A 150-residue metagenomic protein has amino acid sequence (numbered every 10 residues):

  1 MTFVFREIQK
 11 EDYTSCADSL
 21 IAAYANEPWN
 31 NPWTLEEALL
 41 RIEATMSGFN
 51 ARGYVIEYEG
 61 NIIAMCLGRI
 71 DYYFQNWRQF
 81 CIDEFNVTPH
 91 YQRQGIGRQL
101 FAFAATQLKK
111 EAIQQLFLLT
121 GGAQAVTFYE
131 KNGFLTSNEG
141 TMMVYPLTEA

Functional and structural regions predicted by a protein language model:
T2-D18: A short beta-loop-alpha structural element at the N-terminal edge of CoA-dependent acyl/N-acetyltransferase catalytic
I21-I42: Conserved GNAT-fold acetyl-CoA-binding loop/helix
E43-V55, C81: A short helix-loop-beta-strand connector motif used in the catalytic cores of GNAT acetyltransferases and, in some
V55, N61-I70, N86: Conserved beta-strand in the GNAT
D71-I82, Q92, N138-E139: A conserved beta-turn-beta hairpin within the catalytic core of GNAT-like acetyltransferases that forms part
V87, R93-T106, K131: Conserved acetyl-CoA-binding loop-helix of GNAT-fold acetyltransferases
R98, G121-E139, Y145: Conserved active-site alpha-helix within GNAT-family acetyltransferase domains
F101, K109-G121: Conserved GNAT acetyl-CoA-binding A-motif
